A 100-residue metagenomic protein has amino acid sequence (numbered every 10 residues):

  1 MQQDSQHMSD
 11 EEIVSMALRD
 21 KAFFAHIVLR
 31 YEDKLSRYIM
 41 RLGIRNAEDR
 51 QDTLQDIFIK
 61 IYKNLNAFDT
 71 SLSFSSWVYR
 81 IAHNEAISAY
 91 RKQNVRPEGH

Functional and structural regions predicted by a protein language model:
M1-S15, H26, R30: Intrinsic, short, N-terminal disordered tails of RNA polymerase sigma-factor systems
Q2-Q3, L18-H26, S36-D56: Short, charged helix-capping/linker segments at alpha-helix termini
A17, R30, R80-I81, A89: Conserved catalytic core of Hanks-type protein kinase domains
R30-Y31, N64: Residue-level recognition of alpha-helix termini/interfacial anchor residues
I44-R45, D56-S73, K92-N94: Sigma70-family region 2
D52-I59, L72-N84: Structural recognition of an alpha-helix C-terminal capping motif at a helix-to-coil junction
A67, H83-H100: Arg/Lys-rich amphipathic alpha helix in sigma70-family domain 2
